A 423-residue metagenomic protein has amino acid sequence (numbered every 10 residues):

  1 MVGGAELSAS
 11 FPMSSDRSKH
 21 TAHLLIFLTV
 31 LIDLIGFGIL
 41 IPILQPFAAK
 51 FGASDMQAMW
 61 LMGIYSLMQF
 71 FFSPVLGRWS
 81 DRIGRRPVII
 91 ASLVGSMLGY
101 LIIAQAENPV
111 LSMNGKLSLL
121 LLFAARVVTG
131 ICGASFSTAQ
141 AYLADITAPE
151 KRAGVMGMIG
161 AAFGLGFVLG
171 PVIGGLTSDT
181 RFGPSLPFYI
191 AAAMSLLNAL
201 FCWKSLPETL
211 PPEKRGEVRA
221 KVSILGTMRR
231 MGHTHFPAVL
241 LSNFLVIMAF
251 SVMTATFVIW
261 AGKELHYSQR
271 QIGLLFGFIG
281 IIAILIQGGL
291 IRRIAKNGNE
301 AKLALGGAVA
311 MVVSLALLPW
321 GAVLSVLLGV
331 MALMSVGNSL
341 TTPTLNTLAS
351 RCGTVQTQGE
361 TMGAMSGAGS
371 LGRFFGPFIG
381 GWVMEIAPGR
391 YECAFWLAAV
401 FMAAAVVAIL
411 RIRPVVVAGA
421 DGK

Functional and structural regions predicted by a protein language model:
S14-H20, P207-L241: Juxtamembrane intracellular "pre-TM" segments in multi-pass secondary transporters
L31, G99, M113-A134, S325-L340: Hydrophobic core of transmembrane alpha-helices in multi-pass small-molecule transporters, especially MFS/SLC-type
P42-M56, A255-Q271: Short amphipathic helix-loop junctions that connect adjacent transmembrane helices in Major Facilitator Superfamily/SLC
S73-G84, I286-N299, M384: Helix-to-loop junctions at the C-terminal end of transmembrane segments in multipass secondary transporters
V94-G115, A310-A322: C-terminal ends and interior cores of transmembrane alpha-helices in multi-pass membrane transporters/permeases
A125-G164: Cytoplasmic helix-loop-helix junction between adjacent transmembrane helices in 12-TM secondary transporters
D179-A193, W382-M402: A membrane-interface helix-boundary motif in multi-pass transporters
A301-L345: C-terminal transmembrane helical hairpin of 12-TM major facilitator-type secondary transporters
